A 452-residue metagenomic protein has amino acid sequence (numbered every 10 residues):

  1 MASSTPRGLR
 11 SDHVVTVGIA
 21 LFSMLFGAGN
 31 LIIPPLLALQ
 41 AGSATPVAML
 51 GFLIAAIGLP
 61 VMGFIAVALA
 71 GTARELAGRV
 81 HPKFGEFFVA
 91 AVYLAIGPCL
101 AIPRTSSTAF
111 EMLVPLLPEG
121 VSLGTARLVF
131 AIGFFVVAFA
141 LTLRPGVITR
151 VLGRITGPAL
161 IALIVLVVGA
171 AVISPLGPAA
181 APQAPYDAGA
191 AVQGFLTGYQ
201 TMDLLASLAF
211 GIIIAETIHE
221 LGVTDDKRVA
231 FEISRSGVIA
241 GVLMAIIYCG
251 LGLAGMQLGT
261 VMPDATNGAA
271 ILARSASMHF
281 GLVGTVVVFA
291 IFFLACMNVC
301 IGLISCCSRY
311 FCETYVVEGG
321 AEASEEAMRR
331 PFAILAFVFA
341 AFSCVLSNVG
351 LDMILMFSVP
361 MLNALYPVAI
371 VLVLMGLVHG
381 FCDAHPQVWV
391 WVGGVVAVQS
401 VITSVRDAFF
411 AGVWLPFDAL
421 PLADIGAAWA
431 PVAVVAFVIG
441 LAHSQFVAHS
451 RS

Functional and structural regions predicted by a protein language model:
R10-L21, P46, K83-I96, L128-I132 (+3 more regions): Select transmembrane alpha-helical segments in multipass membrane proteins
T16-F26, L31, A170-G177, P185-A254 (+3 more regions): Hydrophobic, membrane-embedded alpha-helices of multi-pass small-molecule transporters
L37, S107-A126, H219-E220, C300-F337: Helix-loop-helix connectors at the membrane interface of multi-pass transporters/channels
A68-E75, F134-T156, E220-V223, A341-F357 (+1 more regions): Membrane-water interface regions at transmembrane-helix termini and the short interhelical loops of multi-pass membrane
A73-G78, I247-M297, V359-L362: TM-loop-TM module centered on a large, flexible mid-protein loop between adjacent transmembrane helices in multi-pass
L141-A171, S358-I370, W389-V398: Membrane-interface loop-to-helix entry segments
R144-I155, A191-G194, I214-L243, T260-A273 (+1 more regions): Hydrophobic, small-residue-rich membrane helices and short re-entrant helix-turn-helix hairpins that build
I370-V438, H449-S452: C-terminal membrane-solvent junction of multi-pass transporters and transport-like membrane proteins
